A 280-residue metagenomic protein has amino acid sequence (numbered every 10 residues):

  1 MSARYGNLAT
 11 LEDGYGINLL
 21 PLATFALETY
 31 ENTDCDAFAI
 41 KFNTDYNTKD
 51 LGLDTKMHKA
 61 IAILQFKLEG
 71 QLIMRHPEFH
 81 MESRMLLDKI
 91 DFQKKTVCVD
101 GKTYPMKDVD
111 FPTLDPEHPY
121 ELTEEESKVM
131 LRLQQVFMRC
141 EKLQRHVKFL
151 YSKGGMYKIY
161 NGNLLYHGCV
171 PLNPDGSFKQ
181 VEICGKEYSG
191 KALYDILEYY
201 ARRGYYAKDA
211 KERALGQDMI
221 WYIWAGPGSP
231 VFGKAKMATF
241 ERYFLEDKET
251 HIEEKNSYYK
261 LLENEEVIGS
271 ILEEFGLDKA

Functional and structural regions predicted by a protein language model:
M1-A280: Feature recognizes metal-dependent phosphohydrolase scaffolds
